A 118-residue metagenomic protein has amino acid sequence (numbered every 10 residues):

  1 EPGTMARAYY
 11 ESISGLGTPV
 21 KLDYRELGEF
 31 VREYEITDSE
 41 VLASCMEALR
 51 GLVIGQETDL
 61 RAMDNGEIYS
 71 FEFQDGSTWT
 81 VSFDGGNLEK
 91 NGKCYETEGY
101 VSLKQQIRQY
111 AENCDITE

Functional and structural regions predicted by a protein language model:
E1-E118: Function-determining sites in protein domains
